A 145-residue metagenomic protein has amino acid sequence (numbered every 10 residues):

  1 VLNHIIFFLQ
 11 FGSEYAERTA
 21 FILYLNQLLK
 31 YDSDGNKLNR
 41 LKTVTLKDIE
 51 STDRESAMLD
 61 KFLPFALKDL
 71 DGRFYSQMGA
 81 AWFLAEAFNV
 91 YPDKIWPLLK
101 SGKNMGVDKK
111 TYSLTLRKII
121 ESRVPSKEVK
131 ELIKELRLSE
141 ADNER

Functional and structural regions predicted by a protein language model:
V1-R145: Alpha-helical scaffold domains
